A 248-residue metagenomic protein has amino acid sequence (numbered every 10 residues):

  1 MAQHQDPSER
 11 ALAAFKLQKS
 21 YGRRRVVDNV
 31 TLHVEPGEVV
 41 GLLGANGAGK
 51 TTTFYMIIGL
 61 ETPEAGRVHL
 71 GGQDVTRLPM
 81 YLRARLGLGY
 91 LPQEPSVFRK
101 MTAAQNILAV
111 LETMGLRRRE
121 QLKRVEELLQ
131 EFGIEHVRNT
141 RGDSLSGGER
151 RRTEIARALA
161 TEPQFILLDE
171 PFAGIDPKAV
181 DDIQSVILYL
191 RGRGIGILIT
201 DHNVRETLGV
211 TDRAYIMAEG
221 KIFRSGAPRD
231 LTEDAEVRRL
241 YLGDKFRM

Functional and structural regions predicted by a protein language model:
L43-A45: The feature captures the beta-strand-to-loop junction immediately N-terminal to the Walker
I58: Helix-to-loop junction immediately C-terminal to a conserved catalytic motif
T62, D74-E94, R117-L122, R138-N139 (+1 more regions): ABC ATPase NBD coupling module
R119-V137, Q184-L188, E236: Conserved ABC ATPase "signature" region
R141-L145, E149: Conserved ABC ATPase signature
E162: Conserved catalytic motifs of ABC-family nucleotide-binding domains
